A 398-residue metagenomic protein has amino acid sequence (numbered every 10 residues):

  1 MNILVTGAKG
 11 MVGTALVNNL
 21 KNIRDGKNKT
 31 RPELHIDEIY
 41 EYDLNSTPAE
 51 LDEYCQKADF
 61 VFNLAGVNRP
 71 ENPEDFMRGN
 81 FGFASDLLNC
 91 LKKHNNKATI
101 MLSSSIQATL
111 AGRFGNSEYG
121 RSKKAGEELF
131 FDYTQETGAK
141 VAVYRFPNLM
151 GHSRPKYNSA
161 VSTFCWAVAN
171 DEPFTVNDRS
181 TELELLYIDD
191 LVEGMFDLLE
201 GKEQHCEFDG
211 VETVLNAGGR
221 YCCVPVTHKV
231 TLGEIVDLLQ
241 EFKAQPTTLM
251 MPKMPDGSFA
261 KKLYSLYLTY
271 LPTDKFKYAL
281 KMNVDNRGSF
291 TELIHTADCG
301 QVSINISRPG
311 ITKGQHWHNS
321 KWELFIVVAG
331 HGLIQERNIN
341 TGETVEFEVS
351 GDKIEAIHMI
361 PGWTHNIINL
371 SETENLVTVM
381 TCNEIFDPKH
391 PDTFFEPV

Functional and structural regions predicted by a protein language model:
M1-G26: N-terminal Rossmann NAD(P)H-binding glycine-rich loop of SDR-like oxidoreductase domains
L44-G82, D86, C90-K93, Q107-F114: NAD(P)H-binding glycine-rich loop region in Rossmannoid oxidoreductase-like domains and their noncatalytic homologs
S85-K124, T134, A142: Conserved Rossmann-fold NAD(P)-dependent oxidoreductase catalytic core, especially the SDR/UDP-sugar
F131-L183, I188-K202, I235: NAD(P)-dependent short-chain dehydrogenase/reductase
D197, G201-K281: Mid/C-terminal beta-alpha module of Rossmann-like enzyme folds, strongest in SDR-family dehydrogenases/epimerases
D274-Q315: A short glycine-rich, His/Asp/Glu-containing loop-to-beta-strand
N338-W363: Short acidic-glycine-tyrosine-enriched beta hairpin
T341-E343, I368-V398: Double-stranded beta-helix
